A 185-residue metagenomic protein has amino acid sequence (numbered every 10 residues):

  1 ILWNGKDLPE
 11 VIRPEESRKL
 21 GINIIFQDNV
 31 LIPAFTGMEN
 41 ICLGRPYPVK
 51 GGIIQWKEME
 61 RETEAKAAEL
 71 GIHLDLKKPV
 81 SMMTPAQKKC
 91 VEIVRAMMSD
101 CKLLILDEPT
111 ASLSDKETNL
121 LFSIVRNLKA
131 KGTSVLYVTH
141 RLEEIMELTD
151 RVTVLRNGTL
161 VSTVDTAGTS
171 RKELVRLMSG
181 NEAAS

Functional and structural regions predicted by a protein language model:
I1-S185: Glycine-rich phosphate-binding loops of nucleotide-dependent enzymes
